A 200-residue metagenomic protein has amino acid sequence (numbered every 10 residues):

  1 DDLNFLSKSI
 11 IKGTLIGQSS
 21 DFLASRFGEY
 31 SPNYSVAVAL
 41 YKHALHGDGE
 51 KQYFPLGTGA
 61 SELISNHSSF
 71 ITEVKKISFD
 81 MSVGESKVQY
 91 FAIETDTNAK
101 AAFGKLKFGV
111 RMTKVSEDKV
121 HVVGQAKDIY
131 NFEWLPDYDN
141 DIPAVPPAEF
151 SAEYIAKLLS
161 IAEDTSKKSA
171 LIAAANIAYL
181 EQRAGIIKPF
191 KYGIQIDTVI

Functional and structural regions predicted by a protein language model:
D1-R111, A144-V145: Membrane-inserting hydrophobic helices used for pore formation or membrane fusion
M112-H121: A short, structured loop/turn motif at beta-sheet edges
V123-A126: Short, well-ordered beta-strand segments enriched in hydrophobic/aromatic residues
D128-I200: Active-site or metal-binding loop neighborhoods of secreted/extracellular toxin and effector enzymes
